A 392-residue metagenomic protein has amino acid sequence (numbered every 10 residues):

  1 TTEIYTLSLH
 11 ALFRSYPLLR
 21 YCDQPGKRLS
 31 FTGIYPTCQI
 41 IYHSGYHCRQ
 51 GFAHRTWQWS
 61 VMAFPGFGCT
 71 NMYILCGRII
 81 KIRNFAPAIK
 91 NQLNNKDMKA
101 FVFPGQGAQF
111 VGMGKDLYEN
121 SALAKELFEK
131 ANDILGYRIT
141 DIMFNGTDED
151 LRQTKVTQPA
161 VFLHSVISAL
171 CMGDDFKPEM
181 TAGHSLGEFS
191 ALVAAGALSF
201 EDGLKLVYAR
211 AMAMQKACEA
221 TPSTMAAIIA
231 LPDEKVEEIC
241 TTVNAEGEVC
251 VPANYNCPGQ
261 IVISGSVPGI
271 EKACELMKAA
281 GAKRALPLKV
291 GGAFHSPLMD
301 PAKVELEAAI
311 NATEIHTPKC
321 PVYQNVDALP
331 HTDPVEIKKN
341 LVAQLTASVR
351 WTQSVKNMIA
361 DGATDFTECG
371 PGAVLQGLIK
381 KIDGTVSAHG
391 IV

Functional and structural regions predicted by a protein language model:
T1-L12, I89, L93-N95: Short, small-residue-biased leader/transition segments that mark boundaries at the very start of proteins
W57-W59: Tryptophan (W) side chains
I74-D97: Short, Lys/Arg-enriched N-terminal segments with co-localized hydrophobic residues within the first ~10-30 amino acids
D97-V236, L288, D365-V392: FabD-like malonyl-/acyl-CoA
Q106-A108, L135, A195-A347: Alpha/beta catalytic cores of group-transfer enzymes, especially the acyltransferase/condensing modules of polyketide
